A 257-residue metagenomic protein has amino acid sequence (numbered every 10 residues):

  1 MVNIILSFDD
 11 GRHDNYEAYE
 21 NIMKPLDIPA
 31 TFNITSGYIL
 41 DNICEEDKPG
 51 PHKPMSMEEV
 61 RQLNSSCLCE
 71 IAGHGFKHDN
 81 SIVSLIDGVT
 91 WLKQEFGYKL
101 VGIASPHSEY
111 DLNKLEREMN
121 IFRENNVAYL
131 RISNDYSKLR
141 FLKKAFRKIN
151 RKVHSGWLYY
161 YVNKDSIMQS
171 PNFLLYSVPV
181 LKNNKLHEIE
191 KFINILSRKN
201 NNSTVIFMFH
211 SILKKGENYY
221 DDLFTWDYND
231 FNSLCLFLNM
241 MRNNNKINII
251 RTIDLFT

Functional and structural regions predicted by a protein language model:
M1-F173, N184-F209, K214-T257: Catalytic alpha-helical scaffold of carbohydrate-active enzymes acting on polysaccharides/glycoconjugates
